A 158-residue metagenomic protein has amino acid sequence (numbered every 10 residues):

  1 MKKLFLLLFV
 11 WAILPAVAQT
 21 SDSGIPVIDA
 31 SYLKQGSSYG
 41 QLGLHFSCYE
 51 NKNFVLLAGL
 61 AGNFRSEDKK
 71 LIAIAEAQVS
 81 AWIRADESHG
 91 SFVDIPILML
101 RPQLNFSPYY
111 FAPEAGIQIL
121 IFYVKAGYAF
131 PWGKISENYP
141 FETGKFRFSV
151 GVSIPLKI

Functional and structural regions predicted by a protein language model:
M1-P26: Bacterial Sec-dependent N-terminal signal peptides
S21-Y49: Long, acidic/serine-threonine-rich intrinsically disordered regions with weak helical/coil propensity that act as
S23-K34, F54-S66, F92-Y109, V124-W132: Transmembrane beta-strand segments that form the barrel wall of outer-membrane beta-barrel proteins
A30-Q41, F64-I74, Q103-A115, K134-T143: Solvent-exposed loop/turn segments connecting transmembrane beta-strands in outer-membrane beta-barrel proteins
G43-A75: N-terminal, post-signal-peptide region of Sec/Tat-exported proteins
H45-N51, S80-F92, I119-I121, I154-I158: Outer-membrane beta-barrel proteins
Q78-S80, A85-N105, E114: Outer membrane beta-barrel transmembrane domains
E142-I158: Outer-membrane beta-barrel "beta-signal"
